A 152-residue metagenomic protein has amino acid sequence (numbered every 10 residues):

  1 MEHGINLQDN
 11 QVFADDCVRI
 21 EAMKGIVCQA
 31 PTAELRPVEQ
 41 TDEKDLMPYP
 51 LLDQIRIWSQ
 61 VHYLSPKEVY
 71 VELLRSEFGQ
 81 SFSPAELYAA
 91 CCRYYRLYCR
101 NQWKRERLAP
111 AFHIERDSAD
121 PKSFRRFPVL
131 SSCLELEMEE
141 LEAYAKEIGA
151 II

Functional and structural regions predicted by a protein language model:
M1-I152: ATP/NTP-dependent adenylation/nucleotidyl-transfer catalytic domains that generate, transfer, or process NMP-activated
